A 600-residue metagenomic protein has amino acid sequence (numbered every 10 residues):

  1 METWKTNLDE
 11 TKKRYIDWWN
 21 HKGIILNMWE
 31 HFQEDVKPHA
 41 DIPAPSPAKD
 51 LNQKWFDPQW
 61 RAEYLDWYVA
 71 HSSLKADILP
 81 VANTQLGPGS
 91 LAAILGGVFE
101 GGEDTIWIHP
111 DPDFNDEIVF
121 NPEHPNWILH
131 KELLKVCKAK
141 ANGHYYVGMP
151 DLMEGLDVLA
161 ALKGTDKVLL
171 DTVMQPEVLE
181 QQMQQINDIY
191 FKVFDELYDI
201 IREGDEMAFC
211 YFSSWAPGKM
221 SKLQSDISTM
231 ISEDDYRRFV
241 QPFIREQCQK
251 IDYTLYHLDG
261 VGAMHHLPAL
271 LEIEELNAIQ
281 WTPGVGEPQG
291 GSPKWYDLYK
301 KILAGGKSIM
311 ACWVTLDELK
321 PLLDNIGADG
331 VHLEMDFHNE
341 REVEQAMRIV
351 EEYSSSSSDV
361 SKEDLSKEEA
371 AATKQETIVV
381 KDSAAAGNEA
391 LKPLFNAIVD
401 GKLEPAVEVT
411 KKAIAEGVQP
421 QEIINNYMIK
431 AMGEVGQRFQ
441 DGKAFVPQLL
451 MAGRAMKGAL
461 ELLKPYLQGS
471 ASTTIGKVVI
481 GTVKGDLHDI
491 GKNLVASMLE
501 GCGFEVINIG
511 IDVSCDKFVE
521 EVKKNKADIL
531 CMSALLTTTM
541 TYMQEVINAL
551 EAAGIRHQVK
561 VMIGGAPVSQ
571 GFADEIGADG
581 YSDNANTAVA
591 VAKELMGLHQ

Functional and structural regions predicted by a protein language model:
M1-S46, Y68, K75-V81, F120-K367: Active-site loop segments of alpha/beta catalytic cores
F32, Q85, G97-G102, P150-K163 (+5 more regions): Short glycine-enriched loops at secondary-structure junctions
D50-G96: Membrane helical hairpin/interfacial module
Q249-Y256, G305-S308, K477-V478, A552-I563: Short beta-strand/loop segments at the ligand-binding rim of alpha/beta enzyme cores
V285-G290, N339-E342, G485-L487, V513-C515 (+1 more regions): Short, small-residue-enriched loops and turns at beta-alpha junctions that line or gate enzyme active sites
E368-S470: Long amphipathic alpha-helical segments
L467-K484: Glycine/charge-rich, flexible interdomain linkers and switch-proximal surface loops that mediate coupling
V495-C502, I507-A578, T587, V591-K593: Cofactor-cradling patches in redox/metallo enzymes
